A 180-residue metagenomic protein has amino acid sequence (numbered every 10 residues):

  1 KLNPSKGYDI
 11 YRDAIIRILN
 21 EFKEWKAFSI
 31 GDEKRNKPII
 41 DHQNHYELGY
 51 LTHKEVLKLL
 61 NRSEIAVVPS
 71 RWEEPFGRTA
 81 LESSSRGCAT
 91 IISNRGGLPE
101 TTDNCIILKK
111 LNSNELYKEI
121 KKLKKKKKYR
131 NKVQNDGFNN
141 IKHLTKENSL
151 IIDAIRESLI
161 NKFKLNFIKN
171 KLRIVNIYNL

Functional and structural regions predicted by a protein language model:
N3-R17: A conserved mid-protein helix/loop that constitutes part of the nucleotide-sugar donor-binding site
K34-L57: Nucleotide-activated donor-binding/catalytic signature segment of Leloir-type glycosyltransferases, i.e., the conserved
L57, A80-S85, P99-E100: Short alpha-helical segment that forms part of, or immediately flanks, the ligand-binding pocket in carbohydrate-active
N61-P75: Acidic donor-binding loop of glycosyltransferase active sites
A89-I92: Short hydrophobic beta-strand element within catalytic cores of glycosyltransferases and related nucleotide-activated
R95-I107: Short acidic/histidine- and often glycine-rich active-site loop of Leloir-type glycosyltransferases that engages
I106-N114, K122-K127: Conserved acidic donor-binding segment of nucleotide-sugar-dependent glycosyltransferases
K127-R173: A charged, aromatic-enriched C-terminal amphipathic alpha-helix characteristic of glycosyltransferases across folds
